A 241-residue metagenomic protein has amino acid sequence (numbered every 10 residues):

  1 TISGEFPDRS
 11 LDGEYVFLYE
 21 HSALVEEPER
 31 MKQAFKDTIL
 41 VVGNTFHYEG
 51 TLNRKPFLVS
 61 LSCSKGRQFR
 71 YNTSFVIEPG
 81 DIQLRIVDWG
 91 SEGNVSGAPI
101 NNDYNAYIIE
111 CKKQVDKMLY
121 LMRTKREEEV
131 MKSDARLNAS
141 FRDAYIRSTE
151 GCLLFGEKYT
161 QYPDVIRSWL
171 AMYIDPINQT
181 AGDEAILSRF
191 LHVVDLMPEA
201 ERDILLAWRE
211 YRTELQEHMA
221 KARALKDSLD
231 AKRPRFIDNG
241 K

Functional and structural regions predicted by a protein language model:
T1-L153: A non-transmembrane, solvent-exposed segment enriched in polar/low-complexity residues
D8-R9, N178-G182, M197-A200: Alpha-helix capping and inter-helical loop/turn segments
K112, L119, L191-V194, R209 (+1 more regions): Residue-level detector of alpha-helical secondary structure
D143-P163, A181-A185: Amphipathic alpha-helical coiled-coil segments
Q161-I177, A207-W208: Amphipathic alpha-helical repeat scaffolds of TPR domains
I174, L205-M219: TPR/TPR-like alpha-solenoid helical repeat scaffolds
I186-R202: TPR/TPR-like (Sel1-like) alpha-helical repeat modules
T213-K241: N-terminal "domain-start" segment that seeds a small globular fold
